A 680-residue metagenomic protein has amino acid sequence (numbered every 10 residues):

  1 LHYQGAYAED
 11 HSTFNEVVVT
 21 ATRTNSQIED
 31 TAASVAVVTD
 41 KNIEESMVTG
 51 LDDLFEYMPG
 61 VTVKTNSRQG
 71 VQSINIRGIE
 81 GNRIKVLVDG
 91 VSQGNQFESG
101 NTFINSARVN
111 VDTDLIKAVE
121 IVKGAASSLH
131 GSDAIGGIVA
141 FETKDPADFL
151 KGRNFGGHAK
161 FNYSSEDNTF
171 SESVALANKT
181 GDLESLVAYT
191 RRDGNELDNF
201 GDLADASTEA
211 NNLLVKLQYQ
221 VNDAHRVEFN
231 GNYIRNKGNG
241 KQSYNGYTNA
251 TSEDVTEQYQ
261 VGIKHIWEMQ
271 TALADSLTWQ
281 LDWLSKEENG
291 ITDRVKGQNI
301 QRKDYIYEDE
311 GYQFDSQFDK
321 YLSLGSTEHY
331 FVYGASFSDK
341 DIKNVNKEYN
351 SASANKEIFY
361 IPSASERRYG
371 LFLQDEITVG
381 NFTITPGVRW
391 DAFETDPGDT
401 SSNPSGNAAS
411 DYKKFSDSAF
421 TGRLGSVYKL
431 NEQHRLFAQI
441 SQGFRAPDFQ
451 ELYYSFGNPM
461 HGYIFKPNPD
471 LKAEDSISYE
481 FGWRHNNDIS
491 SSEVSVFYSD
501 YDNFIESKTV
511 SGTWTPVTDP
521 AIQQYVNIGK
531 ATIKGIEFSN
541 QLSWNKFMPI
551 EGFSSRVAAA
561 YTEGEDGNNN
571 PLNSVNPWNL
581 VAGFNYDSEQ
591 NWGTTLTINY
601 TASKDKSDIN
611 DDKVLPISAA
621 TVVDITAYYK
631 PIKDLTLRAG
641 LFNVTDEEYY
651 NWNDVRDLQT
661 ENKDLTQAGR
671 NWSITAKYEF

Functional and structural regions predicted by a protein language model:
E9-H11, H130, P146-F155, D182 (+9 more regions): Short loop/turn motifs that connect adjacent beta-strands in outer-membrane beta-barrel proteins
D10-F149, N168, F481: Acidic, small-polar-rich N-terminal luminal/periplasmic segments of exported/outer-membrane proteins
T102, S128, A140, P146-D148 (+4 more regions): Periplasmic-side early beta-strands and strand-to-turn transitions of outer-membrane beta-barrels
G194, F200-G201, A206-T208, A224-A274 (+3 more regions): Flexible loop and strand-edge segments within Gram-negative outer membrane beta-barrel domains
Y247-A272, Y307, Y360-E366, Y412-T421 (+8 more regions): Outer-membrane beta-barrel signature, preferentially recognizing the C-terminal barrel domain of Gram-negative
E328-H434, G457: Signature of Gram-negative outer-membrane beta-barrel scaffolds
T378-I384, F393, S491, F497-Y501 (+2 more regions): Gram-negative outer-membrane beta-barrel transporters
F444, D502-N503, S507, S603-K606 (+1 more regions): C-terminal beta-signal and adjacent terminal beta-strands/loops of Gram-negative outer-membrane beta-barrel proteins
